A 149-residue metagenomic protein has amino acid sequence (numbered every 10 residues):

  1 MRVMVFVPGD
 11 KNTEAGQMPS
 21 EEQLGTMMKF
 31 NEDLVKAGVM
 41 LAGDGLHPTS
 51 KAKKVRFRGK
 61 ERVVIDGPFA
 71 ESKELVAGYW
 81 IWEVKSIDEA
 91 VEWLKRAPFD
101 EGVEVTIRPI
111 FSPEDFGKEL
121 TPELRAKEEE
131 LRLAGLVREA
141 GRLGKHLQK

Functional and structural regions predicted by a protein language model:
M1-K149: Conserved, structured core segments of small domains
